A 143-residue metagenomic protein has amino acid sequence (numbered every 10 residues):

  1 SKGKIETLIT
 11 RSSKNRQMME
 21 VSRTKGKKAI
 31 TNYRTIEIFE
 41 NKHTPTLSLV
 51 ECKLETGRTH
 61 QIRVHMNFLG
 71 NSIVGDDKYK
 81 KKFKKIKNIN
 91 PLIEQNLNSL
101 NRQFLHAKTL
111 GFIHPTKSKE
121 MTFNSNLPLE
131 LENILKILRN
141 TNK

Functional and structural regions predicted by a protein language model:
S1-K143: RNA pseudouridine synthases
